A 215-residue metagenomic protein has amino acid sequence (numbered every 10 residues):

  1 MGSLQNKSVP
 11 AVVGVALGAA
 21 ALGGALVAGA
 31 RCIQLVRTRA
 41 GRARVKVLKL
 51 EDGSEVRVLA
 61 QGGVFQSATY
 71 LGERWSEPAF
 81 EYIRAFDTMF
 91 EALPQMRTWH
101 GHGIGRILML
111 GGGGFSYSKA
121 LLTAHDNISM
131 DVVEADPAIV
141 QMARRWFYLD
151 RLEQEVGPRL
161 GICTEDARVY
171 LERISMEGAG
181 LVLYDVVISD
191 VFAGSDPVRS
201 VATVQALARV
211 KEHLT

Functional and structural regions predicted by a protein language model:
M1-S3, G178-A179: Intrinsically disordered, highly charged
N6-S8, E212: Intrinsic disorder/low-complexity segments enriched in polar/small residues
S8-R97, T123-A124: Rossmann-like AdoMet
S54, E77-T215: The AdoMet/dcAdoMet-binding core of the Class I SAM-like
